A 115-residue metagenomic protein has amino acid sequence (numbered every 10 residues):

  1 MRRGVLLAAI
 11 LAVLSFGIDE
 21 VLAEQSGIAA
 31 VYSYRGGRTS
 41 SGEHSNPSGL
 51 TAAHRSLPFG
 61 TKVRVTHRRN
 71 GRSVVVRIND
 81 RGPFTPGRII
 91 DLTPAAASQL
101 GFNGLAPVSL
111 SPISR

Functional and structural regions predicted by a protein language model:
R2-R115: Secreted/periplasmic proteins
